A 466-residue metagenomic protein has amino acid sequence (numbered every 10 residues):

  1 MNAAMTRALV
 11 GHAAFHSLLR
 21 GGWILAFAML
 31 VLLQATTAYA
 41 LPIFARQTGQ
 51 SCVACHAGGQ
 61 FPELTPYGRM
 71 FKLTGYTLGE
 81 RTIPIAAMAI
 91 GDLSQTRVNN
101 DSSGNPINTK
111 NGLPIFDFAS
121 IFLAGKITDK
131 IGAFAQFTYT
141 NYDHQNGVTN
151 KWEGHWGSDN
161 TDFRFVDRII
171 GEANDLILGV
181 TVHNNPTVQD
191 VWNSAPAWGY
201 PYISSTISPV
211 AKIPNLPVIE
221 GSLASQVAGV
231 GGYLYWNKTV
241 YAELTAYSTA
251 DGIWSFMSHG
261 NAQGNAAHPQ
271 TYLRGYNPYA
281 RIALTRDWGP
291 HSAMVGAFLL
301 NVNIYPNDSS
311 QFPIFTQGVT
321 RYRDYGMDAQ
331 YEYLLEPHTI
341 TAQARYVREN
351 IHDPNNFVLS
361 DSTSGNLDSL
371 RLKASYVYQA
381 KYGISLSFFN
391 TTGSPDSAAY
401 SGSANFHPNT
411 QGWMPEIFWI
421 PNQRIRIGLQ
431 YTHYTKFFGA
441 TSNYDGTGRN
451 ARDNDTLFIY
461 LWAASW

Functional and structural regions predicted by a protein language model:
M1-L19: N-terminal secretory signal peptides that target proteins for export/translocation
Q50-G59: The canonical Cys-X-X-Cys-His
S51, I425, A451-W466: Outer-membrane beta-barrel "beta-signal"
P62-T65, L73, I85-Q95, T109-G252 (+6 more regions): Outer membrane beta-barrel
D92-V98, T140-G147, N185-Q189, T249-W254 (+6 more regions): Sequence/structural signature of outer-membrane beta-barrel proteins
T109-L113, T149-S158, E220-A224, H268-R274 (+4 more regions): Replace "Gram-negative outer membrane beta-barrel proteins" with "bacterial and organellar outer membrane beta-barrel
S292-P415, W419, Y431: Detector for outer-membrane/organellar transmembrane beta-barrel domains, recognizing the amphipathic beta-strand
